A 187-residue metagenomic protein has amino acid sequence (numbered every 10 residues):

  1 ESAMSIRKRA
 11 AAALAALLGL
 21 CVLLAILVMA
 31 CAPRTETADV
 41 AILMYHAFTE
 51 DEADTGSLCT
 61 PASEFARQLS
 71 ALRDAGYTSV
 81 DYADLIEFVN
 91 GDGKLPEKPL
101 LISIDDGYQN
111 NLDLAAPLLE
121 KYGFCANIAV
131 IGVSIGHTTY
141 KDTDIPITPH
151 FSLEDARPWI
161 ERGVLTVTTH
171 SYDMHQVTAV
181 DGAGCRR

Functional and structural regions predicted by a protein language model:
E1-A3, K8, M29, A183-R187: Short, intrinsically disordered, charge-balanced linker/junction segments flanking boundaries in proteins
M4-L20: N-terminal Sec-pathway targeting helices
A25-L100: N-terminal pre-catalytic segment of deacetylase/amide-hydrolase enzymes
L43, A47-E50, T55, K98-L100 (+1 more regions): Metal-dependent polysaccharide deacetylase catalytic core of the NodB/CE4 family, i.e., the active-site-bearing domain
A47, L85, I104-G107, S171: Active-site metal-binding loops of divalent metal-dependent hydrolases
C59-S63, Q109, H150: Soluble non-cytosolic domains of exported or imported proteins
F65-L69, A116, L153-R157: Generic structural signal for well-ordered alpha-helices, preferentially at hydrophobic/aromatic core positions
E97-P99, S103, G107, N111-A115: Membrane-embedded segments
